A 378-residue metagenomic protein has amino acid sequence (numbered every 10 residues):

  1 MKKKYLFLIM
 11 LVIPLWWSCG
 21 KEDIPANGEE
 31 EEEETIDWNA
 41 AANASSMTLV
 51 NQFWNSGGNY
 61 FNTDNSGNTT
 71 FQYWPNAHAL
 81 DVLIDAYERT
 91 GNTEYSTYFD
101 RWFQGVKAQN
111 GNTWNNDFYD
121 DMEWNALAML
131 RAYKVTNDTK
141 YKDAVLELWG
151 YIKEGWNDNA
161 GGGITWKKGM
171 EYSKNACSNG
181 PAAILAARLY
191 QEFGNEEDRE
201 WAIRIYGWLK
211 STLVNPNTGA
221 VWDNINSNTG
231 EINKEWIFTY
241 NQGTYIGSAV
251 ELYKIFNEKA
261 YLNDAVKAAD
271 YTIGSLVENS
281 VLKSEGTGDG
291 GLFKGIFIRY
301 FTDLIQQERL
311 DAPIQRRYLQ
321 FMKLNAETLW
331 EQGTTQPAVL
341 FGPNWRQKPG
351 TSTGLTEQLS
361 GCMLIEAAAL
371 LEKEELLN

Functional and structural regions predicted by a protein language model:
M1-W17: Sec-dependent bacterial lipoprotein signal peptides
I13-A40, A44: Bacterial Sec-dependent N-terminal signal peptides
E33-L80, A86-D120, A132, T136 (+4 more regions): CBM-like carbohydrate-recognition segments
T48, D85, G105, R131 (+13 more regions): Alpha-helical scaffold segments in carbohydrate-active enzymes
S96-E192, R199-E200: Extended ligand-binding groove/face enriched in aromatic
A186-L189, D198-A249: Active-site cradle of extracellular carbohydrate-active enzymes
N241-F256, A260-V277: Oxyanion-binding "anion nests"
